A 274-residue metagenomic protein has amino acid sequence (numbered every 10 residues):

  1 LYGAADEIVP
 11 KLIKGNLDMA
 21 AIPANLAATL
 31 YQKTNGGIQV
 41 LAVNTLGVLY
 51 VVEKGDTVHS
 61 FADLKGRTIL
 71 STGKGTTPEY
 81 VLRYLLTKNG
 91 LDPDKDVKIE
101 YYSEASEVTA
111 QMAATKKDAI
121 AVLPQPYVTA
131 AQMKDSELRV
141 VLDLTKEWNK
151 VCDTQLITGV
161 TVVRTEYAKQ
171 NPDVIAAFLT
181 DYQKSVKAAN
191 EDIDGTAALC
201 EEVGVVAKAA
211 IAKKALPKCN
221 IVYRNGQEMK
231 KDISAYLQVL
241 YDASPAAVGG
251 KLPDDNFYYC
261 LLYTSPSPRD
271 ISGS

Functional and structural regions predicted by a protein language model:
L1, N16, N89-S103, E107 (+3 more regions): A local structural motif
L1-D94, E100-Y101, Q125, V141: Short, glycine-/small- and polar/acidic-enriched structural segments that line small-molecule recognition paths
P10, K14, A28, A62 (+9 more regions): Solvent-exposed, polar/charged alpha-helical surfaces in well-ordered, non-transmembrane soluble domains, broadly
N25-L26, E107-L199: Pocket-lining segment of extracytoplasmic ligand-binding domains
E79-Y101, A110, A114-K116, Q132-S136 (+1 more regions): Ligand-binding cleft/hinge of the Venus flytrap
A168-A243: Secondary-structure end/capping motifs
S234-S265: Conserved C-terminal helix/tail region of periplasmic/extracytoplasmic solute-binding proteins
Y263-S274: Single conserved hydrophobic/aromatic residue that forms the stacking wall/gate of nucleotide- or nucleobase-binding
